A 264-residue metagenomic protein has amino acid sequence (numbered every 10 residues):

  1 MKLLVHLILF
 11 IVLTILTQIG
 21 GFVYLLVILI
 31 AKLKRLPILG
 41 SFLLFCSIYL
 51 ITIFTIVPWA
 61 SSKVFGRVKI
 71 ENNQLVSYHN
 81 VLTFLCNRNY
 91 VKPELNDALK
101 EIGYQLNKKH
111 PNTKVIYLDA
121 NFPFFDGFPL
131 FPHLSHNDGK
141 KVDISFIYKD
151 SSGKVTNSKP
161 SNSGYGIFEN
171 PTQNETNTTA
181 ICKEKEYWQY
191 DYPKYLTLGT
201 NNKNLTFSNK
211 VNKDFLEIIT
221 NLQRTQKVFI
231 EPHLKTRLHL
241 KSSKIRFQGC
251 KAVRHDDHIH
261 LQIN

Functional and structural regions predicted by a protein language model:
K2-T17, F22-I30, S41-F45, S152-N264: Catalytic cores and adjacent binding grooves of peptidoglycan-active enzymes
A31-R35: Eukaryotic intrinsically disordered, low-complexity regulatory regions enriched in Ser/Thr/Pro and acidic residues
I38-P58: Hydrophobic membrane-insertion alpha-helices, especially the h-region of bacterial N-terminal signal peptides
T55-Y117, N204-I218: Active-site acidic/histidine clusters and adjacent loop/turn architecture that either coordinate catalytic ions
K100-L130, F229-H239, S243-R246: Extended, low-complexity, intrinsically disordered C-terminal regulatory tails of eukaryotic serine/threonine kinases
P111-T113, D138-V142, R224, H255-I259: Envelope-exposed proteins and targeting segments
I116-L118, K141-I147, F229, H260-Q262: Soluble periplasmic/extracytoplasmic beta-strand elements of cell-envelope proteins
F124-P132, G139-F146: Membrane-embedded segments
